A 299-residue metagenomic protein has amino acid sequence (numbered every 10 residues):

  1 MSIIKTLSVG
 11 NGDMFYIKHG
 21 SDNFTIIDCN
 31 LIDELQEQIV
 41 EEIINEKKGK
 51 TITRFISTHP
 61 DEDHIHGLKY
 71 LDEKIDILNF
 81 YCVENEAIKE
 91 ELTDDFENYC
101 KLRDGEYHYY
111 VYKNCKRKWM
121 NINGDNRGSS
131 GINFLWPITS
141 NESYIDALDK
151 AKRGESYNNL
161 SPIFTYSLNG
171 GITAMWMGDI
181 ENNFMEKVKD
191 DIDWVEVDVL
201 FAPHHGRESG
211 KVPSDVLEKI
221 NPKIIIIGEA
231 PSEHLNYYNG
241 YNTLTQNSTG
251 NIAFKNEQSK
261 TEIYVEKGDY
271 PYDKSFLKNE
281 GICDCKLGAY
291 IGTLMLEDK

Functional and structural regions predicted by a protein language model:
M1-K50, Y112-E196, A253-K299: Core dinuclear metal-dependent hydrolase active-site scaffold
K5-L7, T25, I56, Y81 (+5 more regions): Hydrophobic/aromatic beta-strand patches that form the interior of the parallel beta-sheet core in alpha/beta enzyme
N23-T25, E34-A87, D191-R207, E218-I225: Active-site metal-binding motif and surrounding structural segment of the metallo-beta-lactamase
D28-N30, S57-P60, V83-N85, K113-C115 (+5 more regions): Active-site-proximal beta-strand/loop segments in catalytic clefts of secreted hydrolases
E34-L35, A87-E97, K150: Short, flexible/disordered intra-domain loops and linkers
Q36-I39, G67, L92-D95, V212-P213: Residues at alpha-helix caps and immediate loop-helix transition turns in enzyme cores, especially N- and C-cap
E62-D63, E97-D125: A metal-dependent hydrolase metal-coordination microenvironment
D63, E90-L92, G105-Y107, M185-D191 (+2 more regions): Internal alpha/beta domain cores that form substrate/cofactor-binding pockets in large enzymes and binding proteins
